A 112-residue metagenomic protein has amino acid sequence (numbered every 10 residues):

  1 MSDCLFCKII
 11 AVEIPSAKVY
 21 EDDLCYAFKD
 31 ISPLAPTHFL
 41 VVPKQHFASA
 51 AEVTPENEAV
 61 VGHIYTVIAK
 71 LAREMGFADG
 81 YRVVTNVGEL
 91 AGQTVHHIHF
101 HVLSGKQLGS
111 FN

Functional and structural regions predicted by a protein language model:
M1-N112: HIT superfamily nucleotide-processing domains
